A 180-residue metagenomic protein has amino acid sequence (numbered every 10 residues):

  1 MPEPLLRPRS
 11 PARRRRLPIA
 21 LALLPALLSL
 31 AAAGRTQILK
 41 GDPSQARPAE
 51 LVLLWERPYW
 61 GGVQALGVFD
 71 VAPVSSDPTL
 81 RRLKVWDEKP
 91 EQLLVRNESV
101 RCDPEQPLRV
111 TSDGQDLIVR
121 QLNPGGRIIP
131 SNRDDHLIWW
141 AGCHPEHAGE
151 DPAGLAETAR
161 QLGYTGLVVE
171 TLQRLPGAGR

Functional and structural regions predicted by a protein language model:
M1, L30-A33: RNA pseudouridine synthases
M1-R14: N-terminal secretory signal peptides that target proteins for export/translocation
P8, L27-S29, G149: Short N-terminal alpha-helical targeting/association segments
S10-A12, A26, A33: Juxtamembrane/membrane-water interface recognition
P18-S29: Bacterial N-terminal signal peptides
G34-R180: N-terminal secretory-pathway/extracellular module detecting exported/lumenal segments and adjacent signal-anchor/first
